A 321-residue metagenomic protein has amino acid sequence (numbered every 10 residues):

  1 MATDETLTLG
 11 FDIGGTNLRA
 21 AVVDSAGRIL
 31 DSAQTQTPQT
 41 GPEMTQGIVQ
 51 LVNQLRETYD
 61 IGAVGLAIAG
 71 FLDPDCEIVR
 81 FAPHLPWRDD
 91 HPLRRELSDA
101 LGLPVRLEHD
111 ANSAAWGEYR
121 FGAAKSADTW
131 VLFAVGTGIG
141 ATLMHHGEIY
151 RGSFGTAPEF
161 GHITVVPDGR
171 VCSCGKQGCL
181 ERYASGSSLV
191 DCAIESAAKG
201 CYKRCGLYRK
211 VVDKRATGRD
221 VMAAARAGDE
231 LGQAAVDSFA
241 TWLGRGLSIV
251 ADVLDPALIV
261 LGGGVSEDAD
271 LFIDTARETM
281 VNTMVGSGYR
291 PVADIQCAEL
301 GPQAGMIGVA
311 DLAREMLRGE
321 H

Functional and structural regions predicted by a protein language model:
M1-A63, D73-I78, R94-L103, R120-A127 (+3 more regions): ATP-binding/phosphotransfer module of carbohydrate and carboxylate kinases, centering on a glycine-rich
F11-T16, A134-G138, T156: A short acidic Gly-Thr/Ser loop motif
L18-V22, I139-M144: Short beta-strand scaffold segments in enzyme catalytic cores
A33-T35, P83, S153: Short hydrophobic alpha-helix segments
I78-D89: A charged helix-plus-loop insertion that forms the helical arch/lid used to bind and gate nucleic-acid substrates
V105-H109: General beta-strand structural signal in soluble alpha/beta enzymes
T156-V165: Short, intrinsically disordered, charge-biased short linear motifs at domain edges
